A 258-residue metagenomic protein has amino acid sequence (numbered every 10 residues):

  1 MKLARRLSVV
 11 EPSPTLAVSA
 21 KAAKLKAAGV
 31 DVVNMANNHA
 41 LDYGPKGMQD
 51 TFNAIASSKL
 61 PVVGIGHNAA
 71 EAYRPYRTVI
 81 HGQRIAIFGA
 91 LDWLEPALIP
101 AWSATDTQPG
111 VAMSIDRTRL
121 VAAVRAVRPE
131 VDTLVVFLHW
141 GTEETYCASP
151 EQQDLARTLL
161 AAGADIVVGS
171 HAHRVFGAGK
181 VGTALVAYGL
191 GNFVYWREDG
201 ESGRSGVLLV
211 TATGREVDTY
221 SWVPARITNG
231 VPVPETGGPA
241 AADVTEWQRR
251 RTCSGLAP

Functional and structural regions predicted by a protein language model:
M1-A28: Conserved N-terminal helix/loop that builds the PLP phosphate-binding region of the aspartate aminotransferase-like
G29-P258: Acidic, metal/ion-coordinating pockets
